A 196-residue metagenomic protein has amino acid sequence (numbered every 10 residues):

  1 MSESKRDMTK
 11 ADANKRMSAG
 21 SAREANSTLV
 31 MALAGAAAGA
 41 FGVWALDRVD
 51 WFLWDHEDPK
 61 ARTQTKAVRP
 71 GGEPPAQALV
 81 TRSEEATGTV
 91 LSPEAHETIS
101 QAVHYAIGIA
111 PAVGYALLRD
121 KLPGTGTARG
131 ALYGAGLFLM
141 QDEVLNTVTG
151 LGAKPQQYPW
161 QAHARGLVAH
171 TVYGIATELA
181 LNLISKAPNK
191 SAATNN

Functional and structural regions predicted by a protein language model:
M1-N196: Short amphipathic, positively biased membrane-proximal segments that drive organelle/inner-membrane targeting
